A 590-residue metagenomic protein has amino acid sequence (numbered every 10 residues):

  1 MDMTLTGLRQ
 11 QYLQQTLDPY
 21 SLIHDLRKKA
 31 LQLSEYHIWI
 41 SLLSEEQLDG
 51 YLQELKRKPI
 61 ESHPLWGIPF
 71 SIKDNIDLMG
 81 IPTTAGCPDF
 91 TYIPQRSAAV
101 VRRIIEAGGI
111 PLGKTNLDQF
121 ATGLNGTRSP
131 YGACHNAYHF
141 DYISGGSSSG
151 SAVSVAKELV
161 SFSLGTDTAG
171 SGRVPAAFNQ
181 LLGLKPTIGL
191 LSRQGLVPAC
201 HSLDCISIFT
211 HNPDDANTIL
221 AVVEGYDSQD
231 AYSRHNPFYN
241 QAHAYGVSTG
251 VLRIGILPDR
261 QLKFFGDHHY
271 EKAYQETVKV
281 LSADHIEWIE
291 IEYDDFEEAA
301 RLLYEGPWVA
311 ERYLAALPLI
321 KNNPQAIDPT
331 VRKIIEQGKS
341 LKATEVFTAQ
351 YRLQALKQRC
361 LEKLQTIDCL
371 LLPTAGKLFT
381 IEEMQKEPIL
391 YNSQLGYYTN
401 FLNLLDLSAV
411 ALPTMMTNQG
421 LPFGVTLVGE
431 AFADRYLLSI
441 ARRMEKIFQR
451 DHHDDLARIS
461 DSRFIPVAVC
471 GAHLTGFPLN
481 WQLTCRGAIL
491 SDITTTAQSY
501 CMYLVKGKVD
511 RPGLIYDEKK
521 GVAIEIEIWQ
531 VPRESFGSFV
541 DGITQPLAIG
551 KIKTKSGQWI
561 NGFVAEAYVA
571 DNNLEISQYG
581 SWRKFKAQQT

Functional and structural regions predicted by a protein language model:
M1-T168, K279, D284, L483-T484: Gly/Ser-rich catalytic/binding loops embedded in alpha/beta enzyme cores
Q15, G67, E106, V160-S161 (+10 more regions): Glycine-rich, small-residue loops and helix-cap segments that act as flexible hinges at active-site edges
T16-H24, Q53, R57, G266-E292 (+2 more regions): Acyltransferase
Q32, E106, K157-F162, T166-R260 (+9 more regions): Structural helix-boundary/capping segments
P64-C87, S248-L257, P307-L361, A411-P422: Short helix-loop capping/hinge segments that flank enzyme active sites or metal/cofactor-binding pockets
P82-I93, D267-H268, T380-P388: Glycine/threonine-rich flexible loop motifs
A231-F238, L252, L257-Q261, I291-E305 (+1 more regions): Flexible, acidic loop-helix segments that line cofactor/substrate-binding pockets
T475-Y500: Compact nucleic-acid interaction/catalytic patches
